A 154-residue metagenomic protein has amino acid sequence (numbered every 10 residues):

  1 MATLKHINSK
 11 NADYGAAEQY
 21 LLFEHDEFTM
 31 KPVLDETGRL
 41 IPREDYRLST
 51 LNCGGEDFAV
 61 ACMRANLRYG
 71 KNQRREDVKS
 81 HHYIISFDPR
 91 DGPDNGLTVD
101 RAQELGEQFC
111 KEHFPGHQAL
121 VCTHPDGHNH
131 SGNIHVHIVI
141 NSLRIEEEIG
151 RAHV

Functional and structural regions predicted by a protein language model:
M1-H153: N-terminal nicking endonuclease/strand-transfer module with a His-rich metal-binding environment and a catalytic Tyr
